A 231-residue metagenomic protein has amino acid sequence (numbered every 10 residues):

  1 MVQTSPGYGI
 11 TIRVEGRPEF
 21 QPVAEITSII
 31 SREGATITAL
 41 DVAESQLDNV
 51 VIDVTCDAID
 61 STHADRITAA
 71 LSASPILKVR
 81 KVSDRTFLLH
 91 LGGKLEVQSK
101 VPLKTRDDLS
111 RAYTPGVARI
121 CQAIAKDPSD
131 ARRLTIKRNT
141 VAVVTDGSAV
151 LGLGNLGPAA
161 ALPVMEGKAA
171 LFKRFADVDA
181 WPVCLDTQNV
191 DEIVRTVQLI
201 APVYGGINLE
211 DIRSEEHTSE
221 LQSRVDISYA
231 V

Functional and structural regions predicted by a protein language model:
M1-L91: A conserved regulatory-domain signal marking ACT and ACT-like small-molecule sensing domains and adjacent regulatory
G7, N139-A142, R224: Short, hydrophobic/aliphatic alpha-helical segments
A43, I67, D84, L156 (+2 more regions): A generic "cationic amphipathic patch" detector
S45, L151, D226: Conserved protein kinase catalytic core
N49-I52, K78-E215, S219: Metallocofactor- and cofactor-centric catalytic cores in central/energy metabolism, strongly enriched
E216-V231: Single conserved hydrophobic/aromatic residue that forms the stacking wall/gate of nucleotide- or nucleobase-binding
